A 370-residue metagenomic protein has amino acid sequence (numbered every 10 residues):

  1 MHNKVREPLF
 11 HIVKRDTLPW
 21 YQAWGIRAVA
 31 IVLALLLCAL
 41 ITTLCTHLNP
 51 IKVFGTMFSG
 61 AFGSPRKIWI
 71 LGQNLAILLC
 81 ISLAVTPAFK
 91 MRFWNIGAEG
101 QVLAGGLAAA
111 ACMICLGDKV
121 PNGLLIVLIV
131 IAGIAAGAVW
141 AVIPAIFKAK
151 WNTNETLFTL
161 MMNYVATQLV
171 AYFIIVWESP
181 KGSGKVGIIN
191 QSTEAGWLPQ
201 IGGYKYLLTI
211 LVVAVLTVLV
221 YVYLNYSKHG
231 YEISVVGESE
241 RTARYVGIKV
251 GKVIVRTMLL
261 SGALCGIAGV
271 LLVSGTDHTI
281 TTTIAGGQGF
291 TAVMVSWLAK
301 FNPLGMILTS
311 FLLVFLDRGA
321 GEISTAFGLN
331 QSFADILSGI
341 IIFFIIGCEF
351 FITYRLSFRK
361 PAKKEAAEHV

Functional and structural regions predicted by a protein language model:
M1-I31, L44, E238, Y245-K252 (+1 more regions): Cytosolic-side transmembrane-helix boundaries in multi-pass membrane proteins
H2, F10-C80: Membrane-interfacial amphipathic/re-entrant helices at transmembrane-helix boundaries
T17-G25, F89-G97, V120-G123, V127-N190 (+3 more regions): Short loop segments and helix-boundary regions at transmembrane helix junctions of multi-pass inner-membrane proteins
V32, L75-T86, L107, A138-V142 (+6 more regions): Hydrophobic alpha-helical segments embedded in the membrane of multi-pass proteins
T42-T46, T56-L116, I134, A138-T153 (+2 more regions): Single transmembrane alpha-helix segments in multi-pass membrane proteins
E155-Y226, T279, K364-H369: Transmembrane helix-bundle core of multi-pass membrane transporters and related energy-transducing complexes
G202-T279, P303-L304: Helix-loop-helix "hairpin" substructures at the membrane interface of multi-pass membrane proteins
L259-C265, L271-G339: Transmembrane alpha-helical segments in multi-pass inner-membrane proteins
